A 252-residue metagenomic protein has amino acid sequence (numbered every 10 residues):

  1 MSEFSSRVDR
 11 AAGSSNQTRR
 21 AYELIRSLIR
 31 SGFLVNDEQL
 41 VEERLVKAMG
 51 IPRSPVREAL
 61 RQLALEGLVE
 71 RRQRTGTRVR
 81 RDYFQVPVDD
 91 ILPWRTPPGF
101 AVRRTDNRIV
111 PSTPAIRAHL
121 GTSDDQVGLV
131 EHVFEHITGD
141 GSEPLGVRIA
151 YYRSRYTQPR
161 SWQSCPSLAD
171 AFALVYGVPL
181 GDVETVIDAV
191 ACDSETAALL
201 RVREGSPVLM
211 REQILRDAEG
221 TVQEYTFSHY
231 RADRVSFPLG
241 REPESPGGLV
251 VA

Functional and structural regions predicted by a protein language model:
M1-E3: Short, intrinsically disordered or compositionally biased N-terminal tails of bacterial proteins
S5-R10, D37: Short amphipathic alpha-helical segments at helix-loop
D9, R80-A252: All-alpha effector-binding/dimerization core of bacterial HTH-type transcriptional repressors
G13-S15, R19-V79: N-terminal helix-turn-helix
